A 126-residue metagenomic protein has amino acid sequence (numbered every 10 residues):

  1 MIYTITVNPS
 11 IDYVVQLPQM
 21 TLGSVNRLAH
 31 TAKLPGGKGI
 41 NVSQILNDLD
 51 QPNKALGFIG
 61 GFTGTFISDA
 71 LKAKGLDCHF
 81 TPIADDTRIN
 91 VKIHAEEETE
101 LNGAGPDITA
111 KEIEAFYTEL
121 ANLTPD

Functional and structural regions predicted by a protein language model:
M1-L56, F66: Glycine-rich phosphate/adenosyl-contacting loop at the front of the ribokinase-like
D48-D126: Conserved N-terminal subdomain of the carbohydrate kinase-like
